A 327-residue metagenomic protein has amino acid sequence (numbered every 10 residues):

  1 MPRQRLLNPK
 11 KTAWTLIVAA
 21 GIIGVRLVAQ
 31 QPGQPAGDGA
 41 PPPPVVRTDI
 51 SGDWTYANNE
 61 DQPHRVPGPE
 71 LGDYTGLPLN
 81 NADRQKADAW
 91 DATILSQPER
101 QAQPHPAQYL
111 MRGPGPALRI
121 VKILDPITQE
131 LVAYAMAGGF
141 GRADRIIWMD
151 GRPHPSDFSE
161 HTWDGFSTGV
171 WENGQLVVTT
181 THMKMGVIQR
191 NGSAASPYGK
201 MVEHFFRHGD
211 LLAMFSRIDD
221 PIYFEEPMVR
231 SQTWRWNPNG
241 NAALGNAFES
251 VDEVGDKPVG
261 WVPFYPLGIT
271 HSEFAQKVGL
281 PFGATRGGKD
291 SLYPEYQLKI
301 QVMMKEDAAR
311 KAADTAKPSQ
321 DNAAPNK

Functional and structural regions predicted by a protein language model:
P2-R3, K10, V25-K327: PEST-like low-complexity, intrinsically disordered acidic/proline/serine-rich tracts that flank trafficking/processing
R5-L6, G21: Coiled-coil-like amphipathic alpha-helices with heptad-repeat character
A13-R26: Bacterial N-terminal signal peptides
